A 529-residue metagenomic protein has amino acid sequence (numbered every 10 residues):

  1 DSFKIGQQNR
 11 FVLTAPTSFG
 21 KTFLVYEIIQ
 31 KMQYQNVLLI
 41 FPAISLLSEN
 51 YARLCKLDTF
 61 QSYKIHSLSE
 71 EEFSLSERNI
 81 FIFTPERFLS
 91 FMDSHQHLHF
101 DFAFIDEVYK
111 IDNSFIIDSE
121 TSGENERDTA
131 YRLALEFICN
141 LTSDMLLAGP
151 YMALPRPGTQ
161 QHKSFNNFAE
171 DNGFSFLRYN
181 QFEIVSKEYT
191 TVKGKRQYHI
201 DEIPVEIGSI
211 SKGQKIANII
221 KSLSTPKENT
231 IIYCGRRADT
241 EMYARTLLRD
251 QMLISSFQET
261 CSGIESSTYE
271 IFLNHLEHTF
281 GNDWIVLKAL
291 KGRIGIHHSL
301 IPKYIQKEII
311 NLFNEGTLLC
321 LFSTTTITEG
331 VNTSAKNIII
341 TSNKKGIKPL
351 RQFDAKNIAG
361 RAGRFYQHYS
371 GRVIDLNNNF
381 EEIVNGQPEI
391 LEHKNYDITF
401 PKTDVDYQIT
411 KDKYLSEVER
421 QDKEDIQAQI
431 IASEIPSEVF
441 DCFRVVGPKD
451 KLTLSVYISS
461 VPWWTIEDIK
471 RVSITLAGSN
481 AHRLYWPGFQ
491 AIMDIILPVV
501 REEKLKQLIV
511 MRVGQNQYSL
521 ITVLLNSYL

Functional and structural regions predicted by a protein language model:
D1-L529: N-terminal helicase ATP-binding lobe
